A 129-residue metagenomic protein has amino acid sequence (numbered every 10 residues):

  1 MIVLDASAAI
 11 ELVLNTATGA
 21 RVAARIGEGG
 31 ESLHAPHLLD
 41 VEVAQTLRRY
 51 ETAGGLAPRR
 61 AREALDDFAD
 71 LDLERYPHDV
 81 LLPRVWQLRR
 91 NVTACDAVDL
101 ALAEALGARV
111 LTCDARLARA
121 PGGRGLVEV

Functional and structural regions predicted by a protein language model:
M1, L88, L100-V129: Acidic, PIN/NYN-like endoribonuclease modules and their adjacent C-terminal/linker elements
M1-L38, Y50-E63: Short, well-structured N-terminal submotif of metal-dependent ribonuclease cores
L4, A35, A94-A97, T112: Short beta-strand scaffold positions
A9, L39, L81, D99 (+1 more regions): Alpha-helix capping/helix-boundary segments
E11-V13, T46, A120-P121: Residues that scaffold the ATP/ADP-binding catalytic core of kinase and kinase-like folds
G30-L33, L73, E104-R109: Short active-site oxyanion
L39, R60-R90: Acidic catalytic patch
